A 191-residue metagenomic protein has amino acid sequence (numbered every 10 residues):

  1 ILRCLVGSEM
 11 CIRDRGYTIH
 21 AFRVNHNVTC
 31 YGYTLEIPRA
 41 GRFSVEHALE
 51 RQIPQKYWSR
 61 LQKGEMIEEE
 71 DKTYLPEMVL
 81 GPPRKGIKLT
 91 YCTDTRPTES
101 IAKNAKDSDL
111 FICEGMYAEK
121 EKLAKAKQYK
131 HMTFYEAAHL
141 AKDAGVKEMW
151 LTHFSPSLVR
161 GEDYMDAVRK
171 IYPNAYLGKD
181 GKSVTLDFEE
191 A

Functional and structural regions predicted by a protein language model:
I1-G7, C11-I12: Single conserved hydrophobic/aromatic residue that forms the stacking wall/gate of nucleotide- or nucleobase-binding
E9, N27-V28, K182-L186: A short acidic, often aromatic-flanked loop/helix-cap motif at beta-alpha or helix-coil junctions that lines enzyme
I12, C92, T152: Ser/Thr-glycine-rich phosphate-binding loops at phosphate-binding pockets of nucleotides, nucleotide cofactors
R13, P82, V168-K170: Short, conserved catalytic or adaptor-binding loops enriched in Gly and charged residues
R13-H20, D187-A191: Short, surface-exposed amphipathic charged segments that create phosphate/polyanion-binding patches used for binding
Y17-Y91, T95-K103, L110-I112: Active-site-proximal loop/helix segment associated with metal-binding centers of metalloenzymes
P97-A191: Binuclear metal-ion centers of metallo-dependent hydrolases, dominated by the metallo-beta-lactamase
